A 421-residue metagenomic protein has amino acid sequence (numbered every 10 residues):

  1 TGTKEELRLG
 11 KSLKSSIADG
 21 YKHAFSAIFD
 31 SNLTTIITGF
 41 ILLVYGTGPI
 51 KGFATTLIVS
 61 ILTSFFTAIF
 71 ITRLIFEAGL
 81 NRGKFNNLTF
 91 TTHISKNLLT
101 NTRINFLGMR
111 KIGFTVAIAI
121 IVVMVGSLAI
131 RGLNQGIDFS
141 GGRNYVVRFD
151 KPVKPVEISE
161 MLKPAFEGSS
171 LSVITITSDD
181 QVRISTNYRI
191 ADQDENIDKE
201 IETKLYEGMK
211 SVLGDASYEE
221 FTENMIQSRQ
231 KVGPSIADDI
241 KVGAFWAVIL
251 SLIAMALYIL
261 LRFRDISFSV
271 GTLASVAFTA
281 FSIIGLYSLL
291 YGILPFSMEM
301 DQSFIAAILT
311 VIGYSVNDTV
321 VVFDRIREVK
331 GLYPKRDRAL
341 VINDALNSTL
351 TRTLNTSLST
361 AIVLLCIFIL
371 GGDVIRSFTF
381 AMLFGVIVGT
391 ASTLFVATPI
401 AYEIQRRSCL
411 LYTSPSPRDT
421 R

Functional and structural regions predicted by a protein language model:
T1, S269-R327: Hydrophobic transmembrane alpha-helices and their membrane-interface caps in long multi-pass transport proteins
T1-K11, I28, F65-T67, L309-K330 (+2 more regions): Short helical (or helix-break) motifs at transmembrane helix termini and adjacent helical loops in multi-pass membrane
T1-S16, V59, R73-T92, F323 (+2 more regions): Juxtamembrane helix-loop transition segments at the membrane interface in multi-pass membrane proteins
L7-L33, Y333-T351: Helix-loop junctions and hydrophobic alpha-helical segments within the transmembrane domains of large membrane
F29-I71, Y258, N355-E403: Hydrophobic, glycine/alanine-rich multi-pass transmembrane helices and their short helix-loop junctions in large
L33-L42, K241-S282, L286, S357-I369: Internal alpha-helical transmembrane segments of multipass membrane proteins, especially hydrophobic lipid-embedded
G46, N81-D265, G271, L290-D301 (+1 more regions): Structural signature of multi-pass, alpha-helical inner-membrane proteins
Y412-R421: Single conserved hydrophobic/aromatic residue that forms the stacking wall/gate of nucleotide- or nucleobase-binding
